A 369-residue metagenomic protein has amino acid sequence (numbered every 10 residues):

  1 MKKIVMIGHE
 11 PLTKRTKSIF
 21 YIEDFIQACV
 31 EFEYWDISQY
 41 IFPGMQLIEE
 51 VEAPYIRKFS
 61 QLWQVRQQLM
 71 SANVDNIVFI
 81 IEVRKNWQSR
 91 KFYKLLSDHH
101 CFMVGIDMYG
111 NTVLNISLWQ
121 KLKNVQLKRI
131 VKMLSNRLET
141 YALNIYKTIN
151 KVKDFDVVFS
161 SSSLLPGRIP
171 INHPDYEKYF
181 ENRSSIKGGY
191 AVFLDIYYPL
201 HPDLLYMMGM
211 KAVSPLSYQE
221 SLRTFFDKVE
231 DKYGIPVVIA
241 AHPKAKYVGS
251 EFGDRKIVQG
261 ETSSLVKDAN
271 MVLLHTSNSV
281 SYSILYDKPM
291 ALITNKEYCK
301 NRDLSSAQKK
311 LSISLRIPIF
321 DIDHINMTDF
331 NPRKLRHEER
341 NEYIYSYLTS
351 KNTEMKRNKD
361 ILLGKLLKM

Functional and structural regions predicted by a protein language model:
M1-N124, L200, L205-E220, T224 (+2 more regions): N-terminal pre-catalytic "stem/leader" segment of glycosyltransferase-like enzymes
P54-L69, H173, F180-E181, E220 (+2 more regions): Donor nucleotide-activated moiety binding/catalytic core segment of transferases that use nucleotide-activated donors
D75, D154, K267-D268: Alpha-helix C-terminal capping/helix-to-coil transition sites in glycosyltransferase folds
F79, M103, V158, V272-L273 (+1 more regions): Short, well-ordered beta-strand core segments
E82-N86, T276, I293: Short His-centered aromatic/hydrophobic patch
L127-M207, G364-M369: A nucleotide-sugar donor-handling region in carbohydrate enzymes
Y176-K246: Conserved catalytic-core segment of nucleotide-activated headgroup transferases in glycan assembly
N278-N352: Catalytic binding pocket for nucleotide-activated donors in carbohydrate/polymer assembly enzymes
